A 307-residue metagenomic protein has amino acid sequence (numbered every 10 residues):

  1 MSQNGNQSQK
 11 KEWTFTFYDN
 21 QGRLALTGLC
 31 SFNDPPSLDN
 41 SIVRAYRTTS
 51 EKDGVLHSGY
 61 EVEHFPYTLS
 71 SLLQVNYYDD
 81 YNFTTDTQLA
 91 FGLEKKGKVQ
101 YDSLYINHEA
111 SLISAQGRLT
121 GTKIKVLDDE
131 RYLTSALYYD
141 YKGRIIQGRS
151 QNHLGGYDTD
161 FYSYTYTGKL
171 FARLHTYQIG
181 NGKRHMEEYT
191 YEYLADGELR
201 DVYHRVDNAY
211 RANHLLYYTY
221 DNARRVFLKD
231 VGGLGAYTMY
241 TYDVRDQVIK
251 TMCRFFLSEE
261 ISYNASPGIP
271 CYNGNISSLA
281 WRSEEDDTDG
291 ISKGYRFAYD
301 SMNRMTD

Functional and structural regions predicted by a protein language model:
M1-A298, R304-D307: Beta-strand elements of repeat-based all-beta scaffolds
